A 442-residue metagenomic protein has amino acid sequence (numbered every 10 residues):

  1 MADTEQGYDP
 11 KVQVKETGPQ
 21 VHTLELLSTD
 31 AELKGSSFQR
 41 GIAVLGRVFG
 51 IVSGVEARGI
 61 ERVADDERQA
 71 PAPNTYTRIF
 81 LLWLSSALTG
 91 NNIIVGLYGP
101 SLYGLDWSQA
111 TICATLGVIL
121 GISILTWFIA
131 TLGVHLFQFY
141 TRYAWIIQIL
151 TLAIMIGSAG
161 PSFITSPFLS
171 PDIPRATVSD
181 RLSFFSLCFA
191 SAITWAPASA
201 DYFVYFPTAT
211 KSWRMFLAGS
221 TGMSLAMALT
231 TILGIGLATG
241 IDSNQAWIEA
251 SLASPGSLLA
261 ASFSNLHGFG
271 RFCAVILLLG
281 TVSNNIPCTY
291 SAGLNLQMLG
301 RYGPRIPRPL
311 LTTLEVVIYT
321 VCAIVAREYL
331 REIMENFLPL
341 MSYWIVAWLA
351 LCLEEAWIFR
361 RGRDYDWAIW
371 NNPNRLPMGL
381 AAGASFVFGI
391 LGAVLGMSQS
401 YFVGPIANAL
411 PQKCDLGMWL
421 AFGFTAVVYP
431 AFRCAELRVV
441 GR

Functional and structural regions predicted by a protein language model:
A2-Y98, L105-W107, S179-S186, V204-F216 (+1 more regions): Membrane-interface "cap" regions at the ends of multi-pass membrane proteins
A70-Y76, L132-W145, T177, T194-L229 (+4 more regions): Hydrophobic, small-residue-rich membrane helices and short re-entrant helix-turn-helix hairpins that build
Y76-I93, I156-S162, I173-G240, S264-T289 (+1 more regions): Hydrophobic, membrane-embedded alpha-helices of multi-pass small-molecule transporters
T111-T131, I146-I156, S191-S199, P304-V325: Transmembrane alpha-helical segments of multi-pass small-molecule transport proteins
L120-A159, L217-G219, L338-I345: Membrane-interface loop-to-helix entry segments
G121, M298-E332, P373-A393: Loop-to-transmembrane helix boundary motifs in multi-pass membrane proteins
T126, A130, I147-I173, C188-I193 (+3 more regions): Hydrophobic alpha-helical segments and their helix-loop junctions in multi-pass secondary transporters
W348-V428: C-terminal membrane-solvent junction of multi-pass transporters and transport-like membrane proteins
